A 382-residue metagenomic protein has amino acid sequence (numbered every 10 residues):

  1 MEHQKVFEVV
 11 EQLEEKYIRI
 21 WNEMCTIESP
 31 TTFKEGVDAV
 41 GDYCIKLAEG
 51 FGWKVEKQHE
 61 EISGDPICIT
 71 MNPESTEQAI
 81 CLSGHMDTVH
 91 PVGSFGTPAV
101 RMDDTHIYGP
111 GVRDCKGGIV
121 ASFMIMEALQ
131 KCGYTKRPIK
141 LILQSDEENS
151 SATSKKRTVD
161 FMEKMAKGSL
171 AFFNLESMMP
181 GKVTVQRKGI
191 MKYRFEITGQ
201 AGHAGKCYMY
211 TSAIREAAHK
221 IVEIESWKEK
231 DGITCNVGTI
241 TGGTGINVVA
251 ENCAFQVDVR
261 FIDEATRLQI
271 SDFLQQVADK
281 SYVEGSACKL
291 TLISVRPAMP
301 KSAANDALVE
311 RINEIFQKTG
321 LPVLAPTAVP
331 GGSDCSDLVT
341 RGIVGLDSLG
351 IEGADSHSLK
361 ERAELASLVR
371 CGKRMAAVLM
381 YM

Functional and structural regions predicted by a protein language model:
M1-K5, Q12, L47, E56-H59 (+3 more regions): Metal-dependent amide/peptide-bond hydrolase catalytic core, centered on the "pita-bread" metallohydrolase fold
E2-P110, Q130-Y134, F316: Acidic/His- and Gly-rich active-site-bordering loop/insert found across diverse amide/peptide-bond hydrolases
P66, T97, P138, L170-F172 (+2 more regions): Broad gene-expression machinery/nucleic-acid interaction feature
A79-C81, I107, L170-N174, K192-R194 (+1 more regions): Short glycine-aspartate micro-motif
H90, H106-V120, H203: Glycine/serine-rich anion-binding loops at beta->alpha junctions that coordinate negatively charged ligand groups
D103-T105, I125-K140, I224-G232, M382: Phosphate-handling active-site elements
C115-K188: Acidic/histidine-rich catalytic neighborhood of metal-dependent amide-processing enzymes
